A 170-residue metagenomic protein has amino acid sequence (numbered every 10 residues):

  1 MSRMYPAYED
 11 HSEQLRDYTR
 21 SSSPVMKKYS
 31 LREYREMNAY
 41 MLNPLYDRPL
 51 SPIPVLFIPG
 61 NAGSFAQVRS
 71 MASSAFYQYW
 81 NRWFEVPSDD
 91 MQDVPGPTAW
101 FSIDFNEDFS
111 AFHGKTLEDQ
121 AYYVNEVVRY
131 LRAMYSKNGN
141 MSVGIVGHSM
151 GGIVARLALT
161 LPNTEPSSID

Functional and structural regions predicted by a protein language model:
M1-K115, D119, E126-R129: Flexible, membrane-associating and regulatory peripheral segments of lipid-active enzymes
P59, S110-F112, T116-D170: Serine-dependent carboxylesterase/thioesterase catalytic core of lipase-like alpha/beta-hydrolase/SGNH enzymes
